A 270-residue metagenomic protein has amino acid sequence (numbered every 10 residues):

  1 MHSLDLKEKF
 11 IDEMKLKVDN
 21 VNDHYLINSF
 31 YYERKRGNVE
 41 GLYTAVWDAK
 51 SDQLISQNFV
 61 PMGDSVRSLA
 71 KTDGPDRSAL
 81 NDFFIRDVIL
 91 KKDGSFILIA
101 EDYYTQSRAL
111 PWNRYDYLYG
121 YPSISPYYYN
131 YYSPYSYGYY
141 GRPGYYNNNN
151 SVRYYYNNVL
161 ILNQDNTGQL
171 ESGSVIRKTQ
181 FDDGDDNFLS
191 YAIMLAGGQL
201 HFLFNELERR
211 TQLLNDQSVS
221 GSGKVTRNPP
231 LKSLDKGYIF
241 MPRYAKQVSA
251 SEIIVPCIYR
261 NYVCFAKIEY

Functional and structural regions predicted by a protein language model:
M1-R114, N147, Y155-N157: Beta-propeller domains
H2-L16, L54-R86, L170-A192, G221-A250: Conserved blade-ending motifs and adjacent loop-strand segments that build the rim/top face of beta-propeller domains
N22-K35, A45, D87, G94-Q106 (+3 more regions): Short beta-strand elements that form the blades of beta-propeller/WD-repeat-like and other beta-sheet-rich scaffold
R36-G37, Q53, S107, L170-E171 (+3 more regions): Intrinsically disordered, low-complexity acidic/polar segments
V39-Q53, Y117-Y132, G144-Q169, N215-G223 (+1 more regions): Beta-propeller blade signature
K92, Y259-Y270: Terminal, non-catalytic domain-edge segments
R114-L118, T179: Flexible, surface-exposed loop regions and adjacent strand-edge segments of Gram-negative outer-membrane beta-barrel
P126, N130-Y145, N163-E206, R210: C-terminal structural cap/anchor segments
